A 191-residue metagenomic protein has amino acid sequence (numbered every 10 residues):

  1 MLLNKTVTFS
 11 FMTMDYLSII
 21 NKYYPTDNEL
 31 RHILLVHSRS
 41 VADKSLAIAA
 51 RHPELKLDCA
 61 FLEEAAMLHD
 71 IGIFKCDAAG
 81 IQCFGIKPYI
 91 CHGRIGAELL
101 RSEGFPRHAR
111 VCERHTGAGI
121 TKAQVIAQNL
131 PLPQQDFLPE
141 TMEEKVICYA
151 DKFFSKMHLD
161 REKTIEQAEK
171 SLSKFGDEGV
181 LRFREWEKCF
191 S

Functional and structural regions predicted by a protein language model:
L2-L3, T164, F183: Extended hydrophobic/Leu-rich segments
L2-Y89: Acidic/His-rich, divalent-metal-binding segments that scaffold phosphate/diphosphate chemistry
N21, A42, L46, G96-R101 (+1 more regions): Amphipathic alpha-helical segments within well-ordered protein domains
N28, H32-L35, E140, S173 (+1 more regions): Charge-dense, low-complexity intrinsically disordered segments
E54-R161, I165: Divalent metal-dependent catalytic cores for phosphoryl transfer on phosphate-bearing substrates
E162-K174: Short helix/strand-capping connector loops at secondary-structure junctions
L172-S191: Charged phosphate-binding loop/patch that engages nucleotide di/tri-phosphates or the phosphate backbone of nucleic
